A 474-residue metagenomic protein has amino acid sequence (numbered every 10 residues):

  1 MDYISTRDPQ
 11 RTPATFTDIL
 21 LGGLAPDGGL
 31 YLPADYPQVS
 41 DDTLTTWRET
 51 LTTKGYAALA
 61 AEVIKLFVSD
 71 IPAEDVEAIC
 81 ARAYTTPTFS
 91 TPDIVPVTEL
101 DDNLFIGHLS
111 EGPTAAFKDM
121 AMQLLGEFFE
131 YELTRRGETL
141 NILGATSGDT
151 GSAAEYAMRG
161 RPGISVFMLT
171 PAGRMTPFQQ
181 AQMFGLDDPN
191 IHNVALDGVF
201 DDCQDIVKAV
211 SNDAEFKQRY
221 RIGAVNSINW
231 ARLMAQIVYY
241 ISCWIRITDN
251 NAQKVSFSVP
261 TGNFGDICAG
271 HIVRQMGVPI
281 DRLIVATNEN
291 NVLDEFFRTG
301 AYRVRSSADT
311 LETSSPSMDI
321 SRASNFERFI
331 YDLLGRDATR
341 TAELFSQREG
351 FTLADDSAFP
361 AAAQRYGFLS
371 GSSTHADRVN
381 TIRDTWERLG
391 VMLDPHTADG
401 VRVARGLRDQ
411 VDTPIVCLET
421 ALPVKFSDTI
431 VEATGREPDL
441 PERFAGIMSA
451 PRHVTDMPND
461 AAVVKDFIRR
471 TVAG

Functional and structural regions predicted by a protein language model:
M1-G474: PLP-dependent amino-acid enzyme catalytic core
